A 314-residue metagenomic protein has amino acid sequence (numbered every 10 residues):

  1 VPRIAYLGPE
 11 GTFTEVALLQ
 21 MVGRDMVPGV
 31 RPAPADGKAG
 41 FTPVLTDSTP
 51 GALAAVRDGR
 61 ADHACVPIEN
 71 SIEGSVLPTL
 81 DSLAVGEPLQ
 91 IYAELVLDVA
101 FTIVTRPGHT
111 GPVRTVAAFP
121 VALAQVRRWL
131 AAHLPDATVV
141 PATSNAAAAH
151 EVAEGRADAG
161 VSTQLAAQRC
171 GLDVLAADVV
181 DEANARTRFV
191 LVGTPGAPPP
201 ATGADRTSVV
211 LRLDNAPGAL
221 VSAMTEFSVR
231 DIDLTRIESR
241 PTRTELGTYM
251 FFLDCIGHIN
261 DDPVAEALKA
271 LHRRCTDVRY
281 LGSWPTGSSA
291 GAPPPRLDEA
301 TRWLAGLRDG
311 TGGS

Functional and structural regions predicted by a protein language model:
V1-S314: Domain-level signature for soluble enzymes in the chorismate/prephenate branch of the shikimate pathway
